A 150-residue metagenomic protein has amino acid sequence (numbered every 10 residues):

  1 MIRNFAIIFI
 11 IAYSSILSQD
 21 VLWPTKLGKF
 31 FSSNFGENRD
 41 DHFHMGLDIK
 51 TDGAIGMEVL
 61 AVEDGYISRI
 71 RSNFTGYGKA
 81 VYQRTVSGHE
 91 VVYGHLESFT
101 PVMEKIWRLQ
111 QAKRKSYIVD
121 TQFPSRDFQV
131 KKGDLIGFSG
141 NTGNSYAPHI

Functional and structural regions predicted by a protein language model:
M1-F5: Positively charged n-region of N-terminal signal peptides that target proteins for export
I7-S18: Hydrophobic h-region of N-terminal signal peptides that target proteins for export in Gram-negative bacteria
L17-A80, R84-E90, E97-V102, Y117-V119 (+3 more regions): Surface-exposed, glycine-biased beta-strand/turn segments
W107-I118: A solvent-exposed, charged loop/short amphipathic helix patch at secondary-structure junctions
